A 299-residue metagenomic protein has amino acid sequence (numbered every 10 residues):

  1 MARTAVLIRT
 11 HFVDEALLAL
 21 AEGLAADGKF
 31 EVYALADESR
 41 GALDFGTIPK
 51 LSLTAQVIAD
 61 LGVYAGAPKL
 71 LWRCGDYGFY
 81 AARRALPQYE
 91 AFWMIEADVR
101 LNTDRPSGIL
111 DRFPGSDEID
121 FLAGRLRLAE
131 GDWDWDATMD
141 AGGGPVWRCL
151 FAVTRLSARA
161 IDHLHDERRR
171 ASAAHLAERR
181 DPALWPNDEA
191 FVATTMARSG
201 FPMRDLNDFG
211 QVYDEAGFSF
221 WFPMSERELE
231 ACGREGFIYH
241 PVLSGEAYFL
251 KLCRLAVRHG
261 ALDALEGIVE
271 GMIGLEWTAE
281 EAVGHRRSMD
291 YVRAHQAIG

Functional and structural regions predicted by a protein language model:
M1-E15: N-proximal low-complexity "stem/linker" segments adjacent to membrane-targeting elements
A2-T4, A25-A34: Short loop->beta transition adjacent to catalytic acidic/histidine clusters or analogous donor-positioning motifs
H11-A16, D98-N102: Short acidic, S/G/P-rich loop/turn micro-motifs used as interaction or catalytic elements
V13-A26: Short, well-formed alpha-helical segments that are part of the catalytic scaffolds of diverse glycosyltransferases
E38-Y89: Active-site-proximal specificity loops/subdomain of glycosyltransferases
Y89-R100: Short beta-strand-to-loop acidic/aromatic patch adjacent to the donor-nucleotide binding site
L101-A197: Conserved catalytic core of nucleotide-sugar-dependent glycosyltransferases
A174-G299: C-terminal catalytic/acceptor-binding lobe
